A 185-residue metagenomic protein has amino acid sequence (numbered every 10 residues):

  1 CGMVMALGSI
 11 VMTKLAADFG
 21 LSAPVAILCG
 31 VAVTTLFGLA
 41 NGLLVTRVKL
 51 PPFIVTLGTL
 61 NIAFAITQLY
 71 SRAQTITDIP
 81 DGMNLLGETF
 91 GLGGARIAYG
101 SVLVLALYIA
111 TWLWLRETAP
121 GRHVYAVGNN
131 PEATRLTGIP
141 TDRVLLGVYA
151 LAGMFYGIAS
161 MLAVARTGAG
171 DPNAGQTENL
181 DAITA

Functional and structural regions predicted by a protein language model:
C1-F19, L43-L50, A133: Single transmembrane alpha-helix segments in multi-pass membrane proteins
M3-L7, L39, G58-N61, L105-I109 (+3 more regions): Hydrophobic alpha-helical segments embedded in the membrane of multi-pass proteins
T13-G20, G38-L43, F64-A73: Juxtamembrane membrane-interface segments at transmembrane alpha-helix termini
G20-L60: Alpha-helical transmembrane segments within multi-pass membrane transporters and channels
L21-A26, L36-N41, G93-G170: Helix-loop-helix "hairpin" substructures at the membrane interface of multi-pass membrane proteins
V48, P52-P120, V144-G147, R166-G175: Transmembrane helix-bundle core of multi-pass membrane transporters and related energy-transducing complexes
